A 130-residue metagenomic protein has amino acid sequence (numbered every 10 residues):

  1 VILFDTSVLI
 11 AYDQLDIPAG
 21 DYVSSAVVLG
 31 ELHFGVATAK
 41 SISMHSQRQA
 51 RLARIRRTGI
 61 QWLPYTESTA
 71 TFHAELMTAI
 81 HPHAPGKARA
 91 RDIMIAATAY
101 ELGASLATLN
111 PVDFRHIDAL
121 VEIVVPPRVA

Functional and structural regions predicted by a protein language model:
I2, Y12-E101, R115-A130: PIN-domain endoribonuclease scaffold, especially VapC-family toxins
D5: Conserved catalytic-loop position in the HRD/HxD motif
V8: Short, glycine/acidic-enriched loop or turn micro-motifs at the edges of active sites
E101, S105-D113: C-terminal structural segments of small proteins and small subunits
